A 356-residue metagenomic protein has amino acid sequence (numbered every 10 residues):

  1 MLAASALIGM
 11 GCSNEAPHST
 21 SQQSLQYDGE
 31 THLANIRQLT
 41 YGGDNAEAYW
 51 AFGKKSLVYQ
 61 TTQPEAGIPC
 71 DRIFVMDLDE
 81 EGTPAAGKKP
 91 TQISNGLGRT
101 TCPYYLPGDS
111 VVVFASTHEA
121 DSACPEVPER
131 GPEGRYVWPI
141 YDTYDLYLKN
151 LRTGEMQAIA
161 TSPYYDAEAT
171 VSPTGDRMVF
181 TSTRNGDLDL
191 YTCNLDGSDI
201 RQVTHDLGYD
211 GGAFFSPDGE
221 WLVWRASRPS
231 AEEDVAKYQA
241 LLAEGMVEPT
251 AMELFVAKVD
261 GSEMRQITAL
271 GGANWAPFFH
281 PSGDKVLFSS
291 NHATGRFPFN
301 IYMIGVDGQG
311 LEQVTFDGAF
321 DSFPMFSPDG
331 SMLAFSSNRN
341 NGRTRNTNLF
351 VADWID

Functional and structural regions predicted by a protein language model:
G9-G11: C-terminal motif of bacterial Sec signal peptides marking the signal peptidase cleavage site
S13-E15: Bacterial signal peptide processing site
Q23-D44, M76-R99, K149-Y165, L195-Y209 (+4 more regions): Multi-bladed beta-propeller domains
S24, N35-I68: Beta-strand-rich domains and repeat architectures in extracellular enzymes and scaffolds, especially beta-propellers
Y41-D44, T61-I73, S94-T100, A115-D145 (+8 more regions): A flexible loop/linker signature enriched in serine peptidases of the S9 family
F52-G53, P107-G108, P173-T174, P217-D218 (+2 more regions): Residue-level detector of Asp-centered blade-edge/turn motifs that repeat once per structural unit in beta-propeller
L57-V58, V112, M178, L222 (+2 more regions): Hydrophobic beta-strand positions that form the internal "hydrophobic ladder" of WD40/Gbeta-like beta-propeller blades
